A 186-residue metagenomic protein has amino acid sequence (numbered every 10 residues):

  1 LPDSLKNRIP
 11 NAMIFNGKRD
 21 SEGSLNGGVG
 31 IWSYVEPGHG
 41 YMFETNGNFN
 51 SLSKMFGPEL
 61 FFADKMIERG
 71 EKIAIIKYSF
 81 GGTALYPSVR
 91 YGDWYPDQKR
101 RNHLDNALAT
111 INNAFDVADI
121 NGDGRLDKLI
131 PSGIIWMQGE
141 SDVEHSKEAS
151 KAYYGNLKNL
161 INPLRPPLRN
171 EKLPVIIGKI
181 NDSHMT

Functional and structural regions predicted by a protein language model:
L1-T186: Cell-envelope and extracellular/periplasmic
